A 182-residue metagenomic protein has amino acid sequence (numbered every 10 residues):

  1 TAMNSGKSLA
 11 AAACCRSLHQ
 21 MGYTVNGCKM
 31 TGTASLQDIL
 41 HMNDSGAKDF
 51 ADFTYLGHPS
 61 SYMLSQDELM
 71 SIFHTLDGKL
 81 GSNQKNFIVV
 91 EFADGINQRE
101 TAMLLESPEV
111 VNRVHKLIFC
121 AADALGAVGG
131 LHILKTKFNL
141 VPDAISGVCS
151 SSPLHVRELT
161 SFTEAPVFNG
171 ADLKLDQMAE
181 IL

Functional and structural regions predicted by a protein language model:
T1-T31: Walker A (P-loop) phosphate-binding motif
A2, M30, S61-L64, I118: Conserved short-loop catalytic and cofactor-binding motifs
A12, R16, Q20, D44 (+2 more regions): Short, well-ordered alpha-helices that flank and scaffold nucleotide-derived cofactor binding pockets
Y23, A47, E164-A165: Short aromatic/hydrophobic-glycine micro-motifs
N26, S35-Y62: P-loop NTPase switch/communication element
G32-S35, H41, Q66-S82, F87 (+1 more regions): Conserved catalytic-core segment of NTP-binding enzymes
